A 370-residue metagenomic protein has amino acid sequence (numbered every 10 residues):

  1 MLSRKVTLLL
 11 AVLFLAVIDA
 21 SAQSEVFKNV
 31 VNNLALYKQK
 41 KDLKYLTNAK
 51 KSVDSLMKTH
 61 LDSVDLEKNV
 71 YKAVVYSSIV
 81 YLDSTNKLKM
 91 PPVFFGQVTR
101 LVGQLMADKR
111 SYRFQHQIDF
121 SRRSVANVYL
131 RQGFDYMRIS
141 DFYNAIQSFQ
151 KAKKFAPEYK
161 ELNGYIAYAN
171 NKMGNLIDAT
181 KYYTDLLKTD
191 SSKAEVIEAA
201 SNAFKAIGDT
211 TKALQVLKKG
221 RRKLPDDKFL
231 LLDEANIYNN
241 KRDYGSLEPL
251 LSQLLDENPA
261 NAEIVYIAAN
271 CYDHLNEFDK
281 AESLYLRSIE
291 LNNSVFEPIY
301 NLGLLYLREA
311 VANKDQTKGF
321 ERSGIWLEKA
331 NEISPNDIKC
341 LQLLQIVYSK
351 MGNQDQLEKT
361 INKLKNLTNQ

Functional and structural regions predicted by a protein language model:
L2, D19-Q117, R123-S124, K365-Q370: N-terminal leader/linker segments that initiate helical-solenoid repeat arrays
A35-D42, S78-K87, H274-N276, G303 (+2 more regions): Short coil/turn linking the two alpha-helices of tandem helical-hairpin repeats
K51, S55-K58, A107, K153-K154 (+7 more regions): Conserved structural position within tetratricopeptide repeats
L61-S63, R110, P157, S191 (+5 more regions): Short coil turns that delineate tetratricopeptide repeat
K68, E161-L162, V196, L230 (+3 more regions): TPR alpha-solenoid repeat register
Y71, R131, Y165, A199-N202 (+4 more regions): Canonical tetratricopeptide repeat
S78, R138-I139, K172-M173, A206-I207 (+6 more regions): Register position in tetratricopeptide repeats
